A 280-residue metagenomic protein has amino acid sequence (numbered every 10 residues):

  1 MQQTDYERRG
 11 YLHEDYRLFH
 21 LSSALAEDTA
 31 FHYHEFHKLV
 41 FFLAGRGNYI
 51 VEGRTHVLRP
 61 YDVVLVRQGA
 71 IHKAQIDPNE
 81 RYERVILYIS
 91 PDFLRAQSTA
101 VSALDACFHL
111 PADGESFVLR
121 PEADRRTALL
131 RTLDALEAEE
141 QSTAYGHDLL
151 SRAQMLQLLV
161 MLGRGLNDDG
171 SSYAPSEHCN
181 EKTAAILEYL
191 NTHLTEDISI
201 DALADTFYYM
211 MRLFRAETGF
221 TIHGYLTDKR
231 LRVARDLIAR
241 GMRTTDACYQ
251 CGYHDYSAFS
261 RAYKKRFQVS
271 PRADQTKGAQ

Functional and structural regions predicted by a protein language model:
M1-V63, A70, P78, A100-A106 (+3 more regions): Generic protein-terminus/edge-of-domain signal
Q2-H20, Q75-Q141, V160, R164-D169: A hydrophobic/aromatic-rich effector-binding and dimerization subdomain of bacterial HTH-type transcriptional regulators
N48, D197, G241-M242: Residue at a beta-strand N-cap/secondary-structure junction
E115-R125, E140-Q154, L159-E196, I200-A202 (+2 more regions): Short, Lys/Arg-enriched, Trp-marked, Pro/Gly-tolerant hinge/linker segments that flank
L136, L190-H193, L237-G241: Short helix-to-turn junction characteristic of helix-turn-helix DNA-binding domains, especially the helix
M161-R164, Y189-K229, C248-K277: Basic/polar phosphate-binding segments, predominantly the helix-turn-helix DNA-binding elements of transcriptional
